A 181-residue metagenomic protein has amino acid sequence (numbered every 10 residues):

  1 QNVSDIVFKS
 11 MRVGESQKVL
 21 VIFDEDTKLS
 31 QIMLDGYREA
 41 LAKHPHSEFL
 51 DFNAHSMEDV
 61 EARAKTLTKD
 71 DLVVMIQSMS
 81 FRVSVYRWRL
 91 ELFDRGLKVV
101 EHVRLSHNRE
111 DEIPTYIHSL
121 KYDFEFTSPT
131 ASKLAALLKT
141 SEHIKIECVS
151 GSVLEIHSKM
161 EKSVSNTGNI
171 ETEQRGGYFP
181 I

Functional and structural regions predicted by a protein language model:
Q1-I181: Active-site bordering "gate/hinge" segments that shape substrate access to catalytic or cofactor-binding pockets
